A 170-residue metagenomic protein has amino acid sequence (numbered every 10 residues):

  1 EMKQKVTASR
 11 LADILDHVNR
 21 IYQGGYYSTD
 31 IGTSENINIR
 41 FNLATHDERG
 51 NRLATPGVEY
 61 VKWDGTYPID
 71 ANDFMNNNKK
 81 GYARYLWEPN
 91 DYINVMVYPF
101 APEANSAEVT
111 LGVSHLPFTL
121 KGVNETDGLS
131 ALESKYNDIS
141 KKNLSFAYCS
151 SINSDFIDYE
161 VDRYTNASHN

Functional and structural regions predicted by a protein language model:
E1-H17, I21-Y22: Primarily auto-inhibitory N-terminal propeptides
R20-H169: Metzincin-family zinc-dependent endopeptidase catalytic domain
